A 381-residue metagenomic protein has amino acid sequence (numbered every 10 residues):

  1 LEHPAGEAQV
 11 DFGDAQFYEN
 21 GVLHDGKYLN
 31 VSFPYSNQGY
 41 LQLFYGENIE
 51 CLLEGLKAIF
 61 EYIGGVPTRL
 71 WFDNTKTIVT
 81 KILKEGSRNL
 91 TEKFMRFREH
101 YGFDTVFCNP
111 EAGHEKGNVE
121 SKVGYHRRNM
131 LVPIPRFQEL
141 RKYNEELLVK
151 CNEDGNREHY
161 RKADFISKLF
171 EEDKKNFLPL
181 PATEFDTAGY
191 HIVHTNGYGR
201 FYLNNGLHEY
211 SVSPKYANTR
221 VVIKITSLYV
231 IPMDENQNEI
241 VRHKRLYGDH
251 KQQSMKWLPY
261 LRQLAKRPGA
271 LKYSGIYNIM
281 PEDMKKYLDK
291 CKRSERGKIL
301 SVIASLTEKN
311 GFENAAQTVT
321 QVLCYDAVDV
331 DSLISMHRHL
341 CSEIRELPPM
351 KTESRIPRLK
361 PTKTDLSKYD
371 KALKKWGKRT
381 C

Functional and structural regions predicted by a protein language model:
L1-F17, I82, N89, S167-K174: Basic, flexible linker segments flanking DNA-binding modules in nucleic acid-interacting mobile-element proteins
L1-G39, E47-E54, D186-F201: Mobile-element integrase/transposase regions, centering on the N-terminal DNA-binding/Zn-coordinating module
Q42-R69, L90, Y247-K251: Active-site beta-loop-alpha junctions of metal-dependent nucleic acid enzymes, especially the RNase H-like/DDE
V66-G86: Acidic/histidine-rich, metal-coordinating catalytic segments
F72-D73, K84-E85, T105-R127, Y143: RNase H-like two-metal-ion nuclease catalytic core shared by retroviral integrases and related mobile-element nucleases
F94-M95, E99-K116, P135-F137: RNase H-like polynucleotidyl transferase catalytic core
V123-K224: Active-site-proximal acidic segments at structured loop/helix or strand boundaries that coordinate catalytic metals
V230-C381: Protein C-terminal end segments and domain termini
